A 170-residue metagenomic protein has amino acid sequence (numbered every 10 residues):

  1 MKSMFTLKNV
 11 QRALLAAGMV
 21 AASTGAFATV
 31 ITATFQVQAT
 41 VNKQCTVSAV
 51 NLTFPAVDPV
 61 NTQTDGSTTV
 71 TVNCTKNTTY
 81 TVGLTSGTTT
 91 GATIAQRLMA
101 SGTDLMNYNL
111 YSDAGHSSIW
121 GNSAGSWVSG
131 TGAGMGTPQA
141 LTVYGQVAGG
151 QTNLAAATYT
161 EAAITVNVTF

Functional and structural regions predicted by a protein language model:
K2-L14: Bacterial N-terminal signal peptides that target proteins for export
S23-G25: N-terminal signal peptide c-region/cleavage motif recognized by signal peptidases
F27-A100, W127-F170: N-terminal small/polar-rich segments of proteins
T85-G87, N109-D113: Predominantly extracellular/luminal cell-surface or secreted proteins
T103-N107: Surface-exposed, low-hydrophobicity beta-strand/loop segments enriched in small/polar/acidic residues
Y108, S118-I119: Surface-exposed, hydrophilic segments of mature proteins
W120-W127: Short, charged, low-complexity loops and linkers
